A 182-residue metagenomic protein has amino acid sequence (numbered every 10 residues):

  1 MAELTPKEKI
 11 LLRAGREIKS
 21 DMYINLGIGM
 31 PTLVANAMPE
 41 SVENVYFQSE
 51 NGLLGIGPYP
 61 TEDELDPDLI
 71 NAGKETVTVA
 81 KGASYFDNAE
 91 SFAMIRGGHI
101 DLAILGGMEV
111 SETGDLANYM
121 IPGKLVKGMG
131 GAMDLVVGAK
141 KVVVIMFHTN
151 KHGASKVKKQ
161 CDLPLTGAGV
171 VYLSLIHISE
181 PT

Functional and structural regions predicted by a protein language model:
M1-A80: N-terminal active-site beta-alpha-beta segment that forms phosphate/nucleotide-binding and substrate-recognition loops
A2-K9, I56, T61-S179: Conserved phosphate- and dinucleotide-binding cores of soluble alpha/beta proteins, encompassing both enzyme active
